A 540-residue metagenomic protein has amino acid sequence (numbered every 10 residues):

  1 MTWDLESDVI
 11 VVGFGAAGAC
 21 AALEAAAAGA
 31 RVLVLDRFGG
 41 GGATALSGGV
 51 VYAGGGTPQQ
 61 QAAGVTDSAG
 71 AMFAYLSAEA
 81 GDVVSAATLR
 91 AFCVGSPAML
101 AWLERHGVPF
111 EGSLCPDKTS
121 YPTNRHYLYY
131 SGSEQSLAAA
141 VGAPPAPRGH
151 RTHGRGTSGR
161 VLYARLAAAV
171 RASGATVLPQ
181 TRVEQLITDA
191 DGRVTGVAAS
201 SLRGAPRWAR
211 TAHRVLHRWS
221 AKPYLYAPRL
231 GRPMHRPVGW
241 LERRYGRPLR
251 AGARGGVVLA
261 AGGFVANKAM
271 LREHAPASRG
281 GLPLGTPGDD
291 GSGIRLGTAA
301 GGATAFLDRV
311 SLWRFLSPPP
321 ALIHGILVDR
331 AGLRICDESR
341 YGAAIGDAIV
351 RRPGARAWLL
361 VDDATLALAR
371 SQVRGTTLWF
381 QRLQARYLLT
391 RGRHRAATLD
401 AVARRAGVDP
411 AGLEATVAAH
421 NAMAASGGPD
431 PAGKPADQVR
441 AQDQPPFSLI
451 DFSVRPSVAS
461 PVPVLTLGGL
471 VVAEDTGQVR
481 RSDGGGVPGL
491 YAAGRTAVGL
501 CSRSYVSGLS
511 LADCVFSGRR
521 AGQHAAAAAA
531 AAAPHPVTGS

Functional and structural regions predicted by a protein language model:
M1-V9, A27, V215-W219, M234-R236 (+3 more regions): Extreme N-terminal leader/targeting segments of oxidoreductases
V9-V34: N-terminal Rossmann-like FAD-binding beta1-loop-alpha1 element of flavoenzymes
A27-G48: Glycine-rich FAD pyrophosphate-binding loop
Y52-F92, E104: Glycine-rich active-site loop/strand segments that organize a redox cofactor
A91-P248, K268-A269, V417, A424-I450: Conserved redox-cofactor binding core of oxidoreductases
A205-F315, C514-R520: Glycine-rich loop(s) and the adjacent beta-strand/alpha-helix scaffold that form part
I294, A303-V408, G412: An anion/pyrophosphate-binding glycine-rich loop and adjacent beta-alpha core in soluble alpha-beta enzymes
G412-L500: A glycine-rich dinucleotide-binding beta-alpha-beta segment and adjacent secondary-structure elements that constitute
